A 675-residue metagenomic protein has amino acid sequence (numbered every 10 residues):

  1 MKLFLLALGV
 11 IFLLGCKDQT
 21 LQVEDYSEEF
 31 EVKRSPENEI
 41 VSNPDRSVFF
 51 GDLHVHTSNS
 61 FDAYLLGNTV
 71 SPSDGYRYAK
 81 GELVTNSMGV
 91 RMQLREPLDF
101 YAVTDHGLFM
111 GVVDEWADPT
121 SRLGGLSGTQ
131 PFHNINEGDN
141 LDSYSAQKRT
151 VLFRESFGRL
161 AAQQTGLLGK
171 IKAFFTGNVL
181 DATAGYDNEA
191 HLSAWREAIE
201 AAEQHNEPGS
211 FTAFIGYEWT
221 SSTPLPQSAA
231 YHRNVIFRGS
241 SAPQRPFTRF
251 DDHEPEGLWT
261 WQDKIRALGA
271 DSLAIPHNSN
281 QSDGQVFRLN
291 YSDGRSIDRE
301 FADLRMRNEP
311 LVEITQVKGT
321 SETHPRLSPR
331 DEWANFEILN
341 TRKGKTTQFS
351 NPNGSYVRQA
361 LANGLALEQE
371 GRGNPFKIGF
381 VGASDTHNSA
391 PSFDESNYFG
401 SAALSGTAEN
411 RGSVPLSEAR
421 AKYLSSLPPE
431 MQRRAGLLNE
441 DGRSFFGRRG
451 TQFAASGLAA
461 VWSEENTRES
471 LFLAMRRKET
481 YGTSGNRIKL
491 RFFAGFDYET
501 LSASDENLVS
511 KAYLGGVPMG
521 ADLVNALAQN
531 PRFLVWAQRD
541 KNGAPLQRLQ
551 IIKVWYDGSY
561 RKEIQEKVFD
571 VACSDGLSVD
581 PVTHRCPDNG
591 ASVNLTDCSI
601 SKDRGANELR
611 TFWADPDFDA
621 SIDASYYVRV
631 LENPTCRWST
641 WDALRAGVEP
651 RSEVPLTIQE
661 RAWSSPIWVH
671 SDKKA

Functional and structural regions predicted by a protein language model:
M1-A7: Sec-dependent signal peptide recognition, specifically the positively charged N-region followed immediately by
L13-G15: C-terminal motif of bacterial Sec signal peptides marking the signal peptidase cleavage site
K17-P72, Y76-I135, A184-D187, A198-G209 (+3 more regions): C-terminal functional module detector
G107-L108, S145-T212: Long, well-ordered early-domain segments
G128-F174, G576-N589, D597: Low-complexity, serine/threonine/proline-enriched polar segments
D181, G185-L192, Q204-E207, T220-L225 (+4 more regions): A conserved hydrophobic secondary-structure block that centers on an alpha-helix together with its immediately flanking
R238-G239, D557: Short acidic-glycine loop/turn motifs at beta-strand connectors
G257: Acidic, metal/ion-coordinating pockets
